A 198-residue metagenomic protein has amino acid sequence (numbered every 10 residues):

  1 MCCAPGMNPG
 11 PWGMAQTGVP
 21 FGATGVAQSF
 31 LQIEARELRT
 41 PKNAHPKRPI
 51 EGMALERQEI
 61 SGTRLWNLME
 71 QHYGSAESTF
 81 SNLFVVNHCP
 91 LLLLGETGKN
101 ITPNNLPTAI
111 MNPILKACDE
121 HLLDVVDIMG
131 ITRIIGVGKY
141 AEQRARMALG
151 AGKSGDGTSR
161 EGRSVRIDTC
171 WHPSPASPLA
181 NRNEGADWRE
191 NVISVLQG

Functional and structural regions predicted by a protein language model:
M1-R133, E142-Q143, A176-L179, D187-Q197: A polyanion-binding, active-site-adjacent surface
I101, I131, K139-M147, G152 (+1 more regions): An amphipathic alpha-helical core segment
G130-T132, G162-V165: A short helix->loop->beta-strand "cap" motif at the edges of active sites that frequently abuts
G152-E161: Intrinsically disordered, low-complexity terminal tails and inter-domain linkers enriched for S/T/G/P/D/E
G152-K153, G185-D187: Short, hinge-like loop/turn segments at secondary-structure boundaries
V165-R166, W171-P178: Phosphate-binding/catalytic loops
